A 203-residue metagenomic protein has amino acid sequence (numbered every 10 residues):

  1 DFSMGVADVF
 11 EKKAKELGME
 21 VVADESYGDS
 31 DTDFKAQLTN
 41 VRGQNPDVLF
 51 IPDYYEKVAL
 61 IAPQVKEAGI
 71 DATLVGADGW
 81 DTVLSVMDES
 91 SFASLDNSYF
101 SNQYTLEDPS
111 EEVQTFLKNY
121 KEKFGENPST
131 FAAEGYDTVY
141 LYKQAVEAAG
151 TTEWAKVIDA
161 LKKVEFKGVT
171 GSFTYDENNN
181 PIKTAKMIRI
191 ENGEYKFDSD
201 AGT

Functional and structural regions predicted by a protein language model:
D1-T203: Extracytosolic ligand-binding ectodomains
